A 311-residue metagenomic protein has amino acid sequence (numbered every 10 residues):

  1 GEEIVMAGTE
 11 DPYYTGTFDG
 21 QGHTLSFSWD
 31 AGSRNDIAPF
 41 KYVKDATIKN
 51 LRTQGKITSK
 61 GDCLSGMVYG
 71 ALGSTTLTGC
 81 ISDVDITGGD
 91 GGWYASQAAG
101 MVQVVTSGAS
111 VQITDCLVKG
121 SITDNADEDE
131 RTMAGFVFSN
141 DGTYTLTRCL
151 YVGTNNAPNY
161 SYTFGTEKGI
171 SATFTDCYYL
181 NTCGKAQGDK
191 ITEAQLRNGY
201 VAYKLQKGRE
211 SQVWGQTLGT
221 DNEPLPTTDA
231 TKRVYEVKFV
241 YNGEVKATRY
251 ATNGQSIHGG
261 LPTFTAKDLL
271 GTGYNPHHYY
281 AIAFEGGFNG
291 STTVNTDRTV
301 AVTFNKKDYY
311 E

Functional and structural regions predicted by a protein language model:
G1-S256, P262-N295, T299, N305-Y310: Surface-exposed repetitive/solenoidal architectures
